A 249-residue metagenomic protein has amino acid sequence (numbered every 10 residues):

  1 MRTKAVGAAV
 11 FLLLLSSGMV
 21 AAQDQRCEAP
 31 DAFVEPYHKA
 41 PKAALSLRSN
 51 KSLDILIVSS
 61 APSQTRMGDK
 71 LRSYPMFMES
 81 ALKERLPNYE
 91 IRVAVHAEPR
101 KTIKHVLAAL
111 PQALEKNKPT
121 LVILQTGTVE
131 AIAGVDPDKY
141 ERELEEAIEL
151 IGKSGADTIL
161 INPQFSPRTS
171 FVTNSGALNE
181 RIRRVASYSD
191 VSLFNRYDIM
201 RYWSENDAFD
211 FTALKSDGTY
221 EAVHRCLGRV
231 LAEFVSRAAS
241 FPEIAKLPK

Functional and structural regions predicted by a protein language model:
M1-I57, Q64-D69, P87-Y89, E205-N206 (+1 more regions): N-terminal secretory targeting modules
Q25-I57, A61-R142: Conserved SGNH/GDSL esterase-like catalytic core that processes O-acyl groups on lipids and polysaccharides
L56, I159-I161, S192-F194: Hydrophobic/aromatic beta-strand patches that form the interior of the parallel beta-sheet core in alpha/beta enzyme
I91-V93, T158, V191: Hydrophobic anchor at the start of a short beta-strand that flanks the dinucleotide cofactor-binding loop
Q112, K139-K153, A177-R184: Alpha-helical scaffolding segments of alpha/beta enzyme cores, especially the outer helices of TIM-barrel or partial
Q125-T128, I148-N179: Active-site segments of SGNH/GDSL-like serine hydrolases that catalyze O-acetyl group transfer/hydrolysis on lipids
F165-K249: Catalytic His-Asp segment of secreted/periplasmic serine-dependent ester chemistry enzymes
